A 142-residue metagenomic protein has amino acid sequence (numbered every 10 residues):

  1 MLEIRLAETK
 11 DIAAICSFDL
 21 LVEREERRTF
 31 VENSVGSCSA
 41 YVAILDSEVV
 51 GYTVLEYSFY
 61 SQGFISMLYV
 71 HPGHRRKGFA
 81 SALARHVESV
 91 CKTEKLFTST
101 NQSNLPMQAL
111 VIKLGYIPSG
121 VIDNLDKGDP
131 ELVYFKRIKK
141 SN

Functional and structural regions predicted by a protein language model:
L2, L6-M67, H71, A84 (+2 more regions): Acetyl-CoA-dependent GNAT
Y57, H71-G73, K77, S103: Active-site acidic-Proline motif in GNAT/NAT acetyltransferases
V70, R76-S89, A109, K113: Conserved acetyl-CoA-binding loop-helix of GNAT-fold acetyltransferases
V90-Q102: Conserved GNAT acetyl-CoA-binding A-motif
F97-T100, G115-V133: Conserved catalytic-core motifs of GNAT/GCN5-like acyltransferases
P106: Acidic helix N-cap motif at the loop->helix transition within catalytic regions of sugar-transfer enzymes
K140-N142: Short, charged/polar, Gly/Pro-enriched secondary-structure boundary elements
